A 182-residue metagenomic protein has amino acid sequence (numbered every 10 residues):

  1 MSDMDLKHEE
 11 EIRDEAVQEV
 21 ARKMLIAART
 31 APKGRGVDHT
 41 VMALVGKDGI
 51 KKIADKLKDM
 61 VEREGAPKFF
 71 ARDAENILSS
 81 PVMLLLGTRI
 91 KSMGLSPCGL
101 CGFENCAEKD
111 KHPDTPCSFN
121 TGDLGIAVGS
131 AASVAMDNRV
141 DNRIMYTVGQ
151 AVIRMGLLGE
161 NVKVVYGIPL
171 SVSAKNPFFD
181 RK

Functional and structural regions predicted by a protein language model:
M1-K182: Acidic, surface-exposed loops and disordered segments
